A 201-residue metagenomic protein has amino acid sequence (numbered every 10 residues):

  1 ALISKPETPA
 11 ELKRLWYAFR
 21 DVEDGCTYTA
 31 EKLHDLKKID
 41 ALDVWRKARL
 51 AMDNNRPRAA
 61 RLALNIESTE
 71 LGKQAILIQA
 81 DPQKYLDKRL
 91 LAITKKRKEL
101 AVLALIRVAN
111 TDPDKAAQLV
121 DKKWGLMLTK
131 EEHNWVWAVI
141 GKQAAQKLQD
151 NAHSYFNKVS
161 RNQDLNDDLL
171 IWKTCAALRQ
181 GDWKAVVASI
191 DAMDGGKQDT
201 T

Functional and structural regions predicted by a protein language model:
A1-A10, D21-Y28, L36-R46, N54-A63 (+8 more regions): Generic helix N-cap/helix-start motif at coil->alpha-helix transitions
A1-I3, L50, R107, Q143 (+1 more regions): Residue-level signature for tetratricopeptide repeat
I3, E11-R20, E31-K32, L86 (+1 more regions): Non-catalytic all-alpha helical scaffold/repeat segments
P9-W16, A63-L64, V120-D121, H153-N157 (+1 more regions): Inward-facing hydrophobic residues that define packing positions of alpha-helical scaffold repeats
N54, T111, R179-Q180: Charged, alpha-helical scaffolding/interaction elements associated with membrane systems
I66, K98-K123: Membrane-embedded hairpin module used as a gating/binding unit in multi-pass transport and secretion proteins
A144-K147, Q180: Glycine-centered coil turns and helix-coil junctions that link the paired helices within alpha-helical repeat units
H153, T174-L178, D182-S189: Extended non-membrane alpha-helical scaffolds
